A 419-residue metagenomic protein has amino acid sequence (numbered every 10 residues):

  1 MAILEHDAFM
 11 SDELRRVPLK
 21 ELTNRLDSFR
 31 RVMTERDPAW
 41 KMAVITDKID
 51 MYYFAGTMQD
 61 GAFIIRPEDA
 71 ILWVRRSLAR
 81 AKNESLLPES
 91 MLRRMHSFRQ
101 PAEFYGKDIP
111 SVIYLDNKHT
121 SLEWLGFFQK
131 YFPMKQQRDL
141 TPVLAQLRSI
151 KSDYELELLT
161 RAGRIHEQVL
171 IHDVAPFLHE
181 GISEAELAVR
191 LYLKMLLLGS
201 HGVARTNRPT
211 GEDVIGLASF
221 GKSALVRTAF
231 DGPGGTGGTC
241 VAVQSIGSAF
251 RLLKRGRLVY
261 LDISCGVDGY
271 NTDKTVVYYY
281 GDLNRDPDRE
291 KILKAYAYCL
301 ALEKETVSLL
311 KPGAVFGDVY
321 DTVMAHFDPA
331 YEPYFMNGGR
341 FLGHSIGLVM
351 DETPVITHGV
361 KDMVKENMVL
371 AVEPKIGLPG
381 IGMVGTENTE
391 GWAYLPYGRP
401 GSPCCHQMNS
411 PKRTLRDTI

Functional and structural regions predicted by a protein language model:
M1-I419: Active-site neighborhoods and metal-handling regions in enzymes and metal-associated proteins
